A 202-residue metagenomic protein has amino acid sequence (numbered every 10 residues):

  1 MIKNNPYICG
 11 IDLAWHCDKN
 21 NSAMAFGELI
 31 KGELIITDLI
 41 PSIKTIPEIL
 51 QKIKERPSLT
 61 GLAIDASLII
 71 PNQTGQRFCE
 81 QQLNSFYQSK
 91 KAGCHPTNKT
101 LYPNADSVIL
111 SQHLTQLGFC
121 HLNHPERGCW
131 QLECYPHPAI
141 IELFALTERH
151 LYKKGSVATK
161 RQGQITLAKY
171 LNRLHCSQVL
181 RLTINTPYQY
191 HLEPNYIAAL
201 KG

Functional and structural regions predicted by a protein language model:
I2-C9, L13-G202: RNase H-like (RuvC/DEDD) metal-dependent nuclease/polynucleotide-processing core
